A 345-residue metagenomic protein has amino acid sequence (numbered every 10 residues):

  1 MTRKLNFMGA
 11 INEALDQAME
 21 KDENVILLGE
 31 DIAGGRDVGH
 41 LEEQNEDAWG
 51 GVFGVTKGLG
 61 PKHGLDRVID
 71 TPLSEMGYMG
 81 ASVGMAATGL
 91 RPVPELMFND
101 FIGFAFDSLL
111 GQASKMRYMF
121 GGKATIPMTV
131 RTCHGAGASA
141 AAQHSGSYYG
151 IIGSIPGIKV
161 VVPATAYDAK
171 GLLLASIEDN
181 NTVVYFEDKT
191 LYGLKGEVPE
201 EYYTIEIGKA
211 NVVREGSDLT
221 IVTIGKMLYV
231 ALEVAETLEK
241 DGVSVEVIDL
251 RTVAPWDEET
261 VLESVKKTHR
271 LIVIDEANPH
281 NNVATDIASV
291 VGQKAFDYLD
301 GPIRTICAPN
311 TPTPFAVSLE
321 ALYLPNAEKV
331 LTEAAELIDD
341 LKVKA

Functional and structural regions predicted by a protein language model:
M1-T182, A321: Thiamine diphosphate
R36-K62, A124-T129, K189-T190, L194-A345: Thiamine diphosphate
Y185: Non-catalytic, usually N-terminal nucleic-acid engagement modules in DNA/RNA processing proteins
